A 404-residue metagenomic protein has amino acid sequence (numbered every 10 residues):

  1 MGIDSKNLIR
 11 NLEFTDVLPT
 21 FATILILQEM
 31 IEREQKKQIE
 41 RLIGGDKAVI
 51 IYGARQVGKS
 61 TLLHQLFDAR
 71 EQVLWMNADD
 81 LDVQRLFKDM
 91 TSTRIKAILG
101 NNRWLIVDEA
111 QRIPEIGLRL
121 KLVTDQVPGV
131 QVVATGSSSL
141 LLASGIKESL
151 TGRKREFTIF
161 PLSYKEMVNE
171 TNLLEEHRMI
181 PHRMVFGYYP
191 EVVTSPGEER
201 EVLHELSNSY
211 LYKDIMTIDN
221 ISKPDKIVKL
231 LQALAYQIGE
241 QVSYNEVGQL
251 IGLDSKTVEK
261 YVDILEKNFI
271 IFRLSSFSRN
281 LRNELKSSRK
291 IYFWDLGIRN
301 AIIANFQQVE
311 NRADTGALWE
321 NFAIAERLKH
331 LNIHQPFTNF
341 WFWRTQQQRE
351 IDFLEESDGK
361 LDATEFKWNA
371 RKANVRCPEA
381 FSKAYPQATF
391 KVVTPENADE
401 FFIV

Functional and structural regions predicted by a protein language model:
S5-L8, E13-F14, G197-K360: Accessory nucleic acid-recognition modules appended to NTPase machines
E29-I43: Pre-Walker A adenine-sensing motif
I51: Hydrophobic anchor at the beta1->P-loop junction of P-loop NTPases
K59: Conserved lysine of the Walker
L62, L66: Hydrophobic positions on the alpha1 helix immediately C-terminal to the Walker A/P-loop
L74-W104: Short glycine-rich substrate-engagement loop in P-loop NTPases that contacts/grips substrate
G117-A134, S138, K147-E148: Conserved catalytic/switch belt of AAA+ P-loop NTPases
L140-R155, T171: Short regulatory helix/loop adjacent to the ATP-binding pocket of P-loop NTPases
